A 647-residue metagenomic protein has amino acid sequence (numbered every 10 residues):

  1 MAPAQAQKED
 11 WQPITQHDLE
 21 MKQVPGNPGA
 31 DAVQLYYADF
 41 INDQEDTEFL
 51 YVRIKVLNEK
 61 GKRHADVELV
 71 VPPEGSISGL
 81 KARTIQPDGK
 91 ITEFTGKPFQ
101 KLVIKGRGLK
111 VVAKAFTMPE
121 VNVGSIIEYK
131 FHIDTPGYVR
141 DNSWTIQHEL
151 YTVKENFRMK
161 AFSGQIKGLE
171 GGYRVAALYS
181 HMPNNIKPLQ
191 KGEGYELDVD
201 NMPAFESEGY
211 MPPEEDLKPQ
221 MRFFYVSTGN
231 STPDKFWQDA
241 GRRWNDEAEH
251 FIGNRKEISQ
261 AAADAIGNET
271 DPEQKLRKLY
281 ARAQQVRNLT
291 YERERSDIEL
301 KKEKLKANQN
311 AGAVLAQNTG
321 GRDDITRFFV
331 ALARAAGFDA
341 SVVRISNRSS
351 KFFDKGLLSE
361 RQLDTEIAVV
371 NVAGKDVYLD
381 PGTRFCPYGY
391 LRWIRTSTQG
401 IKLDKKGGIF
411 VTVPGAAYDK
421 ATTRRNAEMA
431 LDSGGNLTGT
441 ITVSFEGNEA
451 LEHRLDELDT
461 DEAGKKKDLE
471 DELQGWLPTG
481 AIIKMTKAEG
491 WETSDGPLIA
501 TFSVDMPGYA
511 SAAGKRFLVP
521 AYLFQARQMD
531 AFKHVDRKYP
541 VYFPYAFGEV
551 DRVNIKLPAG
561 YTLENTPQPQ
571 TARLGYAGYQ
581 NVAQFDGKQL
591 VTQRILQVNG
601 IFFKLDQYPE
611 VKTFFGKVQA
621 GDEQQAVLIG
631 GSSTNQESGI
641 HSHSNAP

Functional and structural regions predicted by a protein language model:
M1-Q5: C-terminal segment of classical bacterial N-terminal signal peptides
A6-P647: A sensor for short, sequence-defined functional sites
